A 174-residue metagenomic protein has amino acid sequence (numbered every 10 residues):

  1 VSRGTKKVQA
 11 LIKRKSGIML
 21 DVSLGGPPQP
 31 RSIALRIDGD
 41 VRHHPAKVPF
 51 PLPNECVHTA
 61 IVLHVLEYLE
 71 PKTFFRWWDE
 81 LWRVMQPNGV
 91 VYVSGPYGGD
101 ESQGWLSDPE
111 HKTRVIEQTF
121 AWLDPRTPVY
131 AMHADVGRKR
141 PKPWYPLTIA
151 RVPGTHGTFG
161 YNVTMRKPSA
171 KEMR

Functional and structural regions predicted by a protein language model:
K15-G26: Conserved class I S-adenosyl-L-methionine
G26-N54: Adenosine-cofactor binding site in Rossmann-like domains, unifying the SAM/SAH pocket of S-adenosylmethionine-dependent
I61: A conserved beta-strand element that flanks and buttresses the S-adenosyl-L-methionine
V65-Y68, L81: Hydrophobic adenine-recognition pocket in adenosine-nucleotide-binding enzymes
F75-P87: A short glycine-rich, Lys/Arg-flanked "PGG" loop and its adjoining helix->strand segment in the class I
N88-P96: Conserved beta-strand signature within the Rossmann-like core of class I S-adenosyl-L-methionine
G104-K139: Conserved Class I S-adenosyl-L-methionine
I149-R174: Core SAM-dependent methyltransferase catalytic element
